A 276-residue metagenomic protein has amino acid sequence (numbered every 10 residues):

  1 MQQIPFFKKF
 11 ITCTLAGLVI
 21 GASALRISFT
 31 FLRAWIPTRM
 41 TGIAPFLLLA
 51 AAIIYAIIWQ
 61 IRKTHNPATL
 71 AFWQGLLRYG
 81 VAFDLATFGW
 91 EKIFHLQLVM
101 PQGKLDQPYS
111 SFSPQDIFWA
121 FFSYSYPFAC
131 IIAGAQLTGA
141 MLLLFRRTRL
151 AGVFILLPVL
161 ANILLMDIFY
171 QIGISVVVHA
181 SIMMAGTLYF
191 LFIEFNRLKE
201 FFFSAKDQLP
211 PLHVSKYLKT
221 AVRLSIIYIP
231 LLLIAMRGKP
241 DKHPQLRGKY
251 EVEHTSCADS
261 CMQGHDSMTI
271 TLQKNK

Functional and structural regions predicted by a protein language model:
M1-L18: N-terminal membrane topogenic signal
F7, I20-L25, V99-K199: Hydrophobic alpha-helical segments
A16-L32: Alpha-helical transmembrane segments of multi-pass membrane proteins
Q60-H65, Y189-V222: Cytosolic-side transmembrane helix boundary signature
H65-F88, G152: Interfacial segments of alpha-helical transmembrane regions
Y79, F83, P210-D241: Internal/C-terminal transmembrane anchor helices
Y79-D106, M236-R237, K242: Transmembrane alpha-helix/helix-exit interface in multi-pass inner-membrane proteins
I226-K276: Membrane-interface segments at or immediately adjacent to transmembrane helices that form the boundary between
